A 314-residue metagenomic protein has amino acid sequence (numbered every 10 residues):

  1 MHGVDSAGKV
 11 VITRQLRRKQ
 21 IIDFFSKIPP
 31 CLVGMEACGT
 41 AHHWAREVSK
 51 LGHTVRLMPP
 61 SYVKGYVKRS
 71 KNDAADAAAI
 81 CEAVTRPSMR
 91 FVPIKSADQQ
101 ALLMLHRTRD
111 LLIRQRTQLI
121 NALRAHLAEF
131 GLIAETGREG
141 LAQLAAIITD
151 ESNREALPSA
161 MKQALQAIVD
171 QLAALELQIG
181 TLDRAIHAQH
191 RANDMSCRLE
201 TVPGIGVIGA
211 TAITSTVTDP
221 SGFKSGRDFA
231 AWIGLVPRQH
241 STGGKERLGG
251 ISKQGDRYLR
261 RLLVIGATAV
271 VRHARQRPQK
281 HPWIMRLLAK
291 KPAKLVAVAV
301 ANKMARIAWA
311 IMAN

Functional and structural regions predicted by a protein language model:
M1-N314: A detector of single, family-specific signature residues that are central to catalytic or substrate-handling motifs
